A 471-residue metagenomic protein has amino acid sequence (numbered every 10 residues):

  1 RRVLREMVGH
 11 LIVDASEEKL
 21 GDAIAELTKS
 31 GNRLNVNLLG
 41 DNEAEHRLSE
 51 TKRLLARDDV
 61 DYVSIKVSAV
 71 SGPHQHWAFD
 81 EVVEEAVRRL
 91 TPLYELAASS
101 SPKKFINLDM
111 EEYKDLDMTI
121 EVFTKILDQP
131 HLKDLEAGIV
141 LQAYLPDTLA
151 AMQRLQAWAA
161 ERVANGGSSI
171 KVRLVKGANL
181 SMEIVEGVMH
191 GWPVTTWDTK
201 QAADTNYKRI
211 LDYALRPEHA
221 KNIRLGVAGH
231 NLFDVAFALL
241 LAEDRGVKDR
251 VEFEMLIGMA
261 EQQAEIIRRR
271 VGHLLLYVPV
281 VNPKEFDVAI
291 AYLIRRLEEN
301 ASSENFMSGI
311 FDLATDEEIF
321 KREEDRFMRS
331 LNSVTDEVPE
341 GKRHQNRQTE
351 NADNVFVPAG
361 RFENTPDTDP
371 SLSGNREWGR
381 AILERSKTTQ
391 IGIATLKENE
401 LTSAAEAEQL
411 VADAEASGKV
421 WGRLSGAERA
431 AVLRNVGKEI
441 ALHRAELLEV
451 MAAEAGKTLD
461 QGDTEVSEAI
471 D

Functional and structural regions predicted by a protein language model:
R1-A359: Positively charged, amphipathic and often flexible ligand-engagement surfaces
G272, P283, V288-K438, L442-A453 (+3 more regions): Terminal low-complexity tails and localization/encapsulation signals of metabolic enzymes
